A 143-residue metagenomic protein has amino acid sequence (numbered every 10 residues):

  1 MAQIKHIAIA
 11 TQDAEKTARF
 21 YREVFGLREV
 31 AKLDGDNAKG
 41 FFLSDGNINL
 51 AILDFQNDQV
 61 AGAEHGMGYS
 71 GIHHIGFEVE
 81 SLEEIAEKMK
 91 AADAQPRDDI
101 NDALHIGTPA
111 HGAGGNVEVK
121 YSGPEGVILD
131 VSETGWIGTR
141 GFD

Functional and structural regions predicted by a protein language model:
M1-K16, I72-V79, S132-D143: N-terminal beta-strand motif that seeds the catalytic metal site of vicinal oxygen chelate
K5, A38, N116-E118: Short loop/turn microsegments at loop-to-beta-strand junctions
A10-L50, D54-F55: Core segments of cupin and vicinal oxygen chelate
T17-F20, I85-M89: Hydrophobic side chains in well-ordered alpha-helices
D58-G62, I137-R140: A short local loop/turn or secondary-structure capping micro-motif enriched for an aromatic residue
G62-H65, I106-T108: Short, P/G- and charge-enriched loop/turn segments at secondary-structure junctions
G66-S70: Short glycine/proline- and charge-enriched loop/turn segments that cap or connect secondary-structure elements
A86-D143: Vicinal oxygen chelate
